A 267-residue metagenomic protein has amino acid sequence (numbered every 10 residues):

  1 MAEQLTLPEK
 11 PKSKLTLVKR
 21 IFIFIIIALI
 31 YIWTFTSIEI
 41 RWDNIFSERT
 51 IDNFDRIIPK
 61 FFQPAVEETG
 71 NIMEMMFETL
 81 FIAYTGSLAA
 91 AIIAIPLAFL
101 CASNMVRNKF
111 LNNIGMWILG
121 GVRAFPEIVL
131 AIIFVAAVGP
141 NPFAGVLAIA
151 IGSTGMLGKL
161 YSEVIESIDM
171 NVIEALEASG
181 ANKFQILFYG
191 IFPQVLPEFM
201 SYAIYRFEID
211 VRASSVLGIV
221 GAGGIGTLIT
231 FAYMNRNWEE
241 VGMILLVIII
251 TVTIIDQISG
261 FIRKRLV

Functional and structural regions predicted by a protein language model:
M1-L88, I95-P96, L100: N-terminal, non-cleaved signal-anchor transmembrane helix
T69, M73, F77, R107-I114 (+7 more regions): Alpha-helical membrane-protein architecture signal
M73-F81, G115-V122, I204, E208 (+1 more regions): Alpha-helical membrane-interface segments at transmembrane helix boundaries
S87-I95, F99, S103, I128 (+8 more regions): Hydrophobic positions within alpha-helical transmembrane segments of bacterial inner-membrane proteins
L97-A131, L160: Cytoplasmic-entry segments and transmembrane alpha-helices of multi-pass inner-membrane transporters
G120-S153: Generic hydrophobic transmembrane alpha-helix motif, especially the helices
P140-I191, P197-R206, Q257: Membrane-cytosol interface at the C-terminal ends of specific transmembrane alpha-helices in multi-pass membrane
E240-V267: C-terminal transmembrane helix and the adjacent membrane-cytosol boundary/short C-terminal tail of inner/organellar
